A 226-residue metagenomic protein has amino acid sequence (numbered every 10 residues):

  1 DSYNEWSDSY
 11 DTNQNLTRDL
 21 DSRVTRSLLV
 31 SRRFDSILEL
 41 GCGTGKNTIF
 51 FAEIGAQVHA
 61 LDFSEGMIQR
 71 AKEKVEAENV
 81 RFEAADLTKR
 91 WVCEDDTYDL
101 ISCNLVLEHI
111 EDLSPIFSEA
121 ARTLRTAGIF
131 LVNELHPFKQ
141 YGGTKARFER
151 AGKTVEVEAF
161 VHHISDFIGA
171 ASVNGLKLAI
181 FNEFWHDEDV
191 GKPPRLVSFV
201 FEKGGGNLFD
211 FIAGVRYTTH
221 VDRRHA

Functional and structural regions predicted by a protein language model:
D1-R32, K46, F50, M67-R70: Conserved class I S-adenosyl-L-methionine
S36-K89: Class I SAM-dependent methyltransferase SAM/SAH-binding core
V92-I101: A short acidic, Gly/Pro-enriched loop at the edge of an enzyme's catalytic core that lines a small-molecule cofactor
L100-L113: A short SAM/SAH-binding and catalytic strip from SAM-dependent methyltransferases
S114-I129: A short glycine-rich, Lys/Arg-flanked "PGG" loop and its adjoining helix->strand segment in the class I
L131-E158: Conserved class I S-adenosyl-L-methionine
A159-F181: Short alpha-helix
G191-H225: Core SAM-dependent methyltransferase catalytic element
